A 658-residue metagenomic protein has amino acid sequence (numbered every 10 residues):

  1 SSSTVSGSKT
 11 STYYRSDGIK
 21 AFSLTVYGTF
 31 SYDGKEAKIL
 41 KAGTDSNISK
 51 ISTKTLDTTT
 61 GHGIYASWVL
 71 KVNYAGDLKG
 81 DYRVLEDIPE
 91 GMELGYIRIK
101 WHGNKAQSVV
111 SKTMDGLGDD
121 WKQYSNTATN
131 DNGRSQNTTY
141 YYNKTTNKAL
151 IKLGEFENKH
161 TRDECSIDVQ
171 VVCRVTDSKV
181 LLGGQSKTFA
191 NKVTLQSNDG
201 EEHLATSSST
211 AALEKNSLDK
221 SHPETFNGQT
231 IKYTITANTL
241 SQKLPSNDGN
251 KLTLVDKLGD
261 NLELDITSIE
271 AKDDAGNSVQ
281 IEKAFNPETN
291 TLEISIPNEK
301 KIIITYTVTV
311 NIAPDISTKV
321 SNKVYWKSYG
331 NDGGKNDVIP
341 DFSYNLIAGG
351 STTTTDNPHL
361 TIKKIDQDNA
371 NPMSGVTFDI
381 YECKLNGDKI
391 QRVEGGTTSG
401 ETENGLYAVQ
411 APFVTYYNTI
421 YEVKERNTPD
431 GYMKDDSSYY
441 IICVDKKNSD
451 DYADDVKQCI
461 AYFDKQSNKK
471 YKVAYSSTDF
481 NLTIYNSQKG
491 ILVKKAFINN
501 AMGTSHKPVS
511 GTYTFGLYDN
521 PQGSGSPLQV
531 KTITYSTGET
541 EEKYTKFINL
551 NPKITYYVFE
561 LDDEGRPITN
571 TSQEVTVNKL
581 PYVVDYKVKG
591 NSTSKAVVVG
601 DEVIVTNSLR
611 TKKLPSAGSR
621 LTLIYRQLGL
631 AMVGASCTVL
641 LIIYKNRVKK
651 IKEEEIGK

Functional and structural regions predicted by a protein language model:
S1-K658: Solvent-exposed loop/turn and edge beta-strand elements of beta-rich ligand-binding domains
